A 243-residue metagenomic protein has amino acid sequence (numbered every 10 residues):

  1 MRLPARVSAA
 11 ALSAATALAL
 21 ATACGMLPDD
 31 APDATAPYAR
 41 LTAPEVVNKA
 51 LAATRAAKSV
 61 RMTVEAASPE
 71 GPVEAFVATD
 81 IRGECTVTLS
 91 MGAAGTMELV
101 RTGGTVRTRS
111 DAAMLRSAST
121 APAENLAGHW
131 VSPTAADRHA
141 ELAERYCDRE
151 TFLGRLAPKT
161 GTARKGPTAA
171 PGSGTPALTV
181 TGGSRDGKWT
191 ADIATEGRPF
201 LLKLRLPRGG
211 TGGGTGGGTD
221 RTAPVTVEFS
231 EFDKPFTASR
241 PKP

Functional and structural regions predicted by a protein language model:
R2-E74, P167, K234-P243: N-terminal leader/targeting segments and the immediate start of mature chains
A23-G25, E84-T86, Y146-D148: Sequence contexts marking disulfide-bonded cysteines in secreted/extracellular proteins
E45-A113: N-terminal mature ectodomain segment of secretory-pathway/periplasmic proteins
T79-D80, L99-R101, K165, T195 (+1 more regions): Generic beta-strand structural signal
R107-L153: Acidic/charged, solvent-exposed loop-and-adjacent secondary-structure segments enriched in E/D, K/R, S/T, and G/P
T160-P171: Short amphipathic beta-strand and strand-loop transition segments with alternating hydrophobic
A169-P243: Gly/Pro-enriched, hydrophobic low-complexity segments that function as extracytoplasmic propeptides/linkers
